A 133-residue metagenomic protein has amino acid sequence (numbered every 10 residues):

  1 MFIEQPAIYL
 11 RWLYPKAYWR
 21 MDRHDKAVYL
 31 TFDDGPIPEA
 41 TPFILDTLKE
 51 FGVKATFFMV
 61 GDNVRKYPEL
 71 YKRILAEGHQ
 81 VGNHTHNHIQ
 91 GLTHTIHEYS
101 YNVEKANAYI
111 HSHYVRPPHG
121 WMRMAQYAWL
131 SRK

Functional and structural regions predicted by a protein language model:
F2-Q90, Y109-S112: Active-site beta->alpha N-cap acidic-glycine motif
I89-K133: Catalytic domains of cell-wall/extracellular-matrix polysaccharide-remodeling enzymes, centered on de-N-acetylation
